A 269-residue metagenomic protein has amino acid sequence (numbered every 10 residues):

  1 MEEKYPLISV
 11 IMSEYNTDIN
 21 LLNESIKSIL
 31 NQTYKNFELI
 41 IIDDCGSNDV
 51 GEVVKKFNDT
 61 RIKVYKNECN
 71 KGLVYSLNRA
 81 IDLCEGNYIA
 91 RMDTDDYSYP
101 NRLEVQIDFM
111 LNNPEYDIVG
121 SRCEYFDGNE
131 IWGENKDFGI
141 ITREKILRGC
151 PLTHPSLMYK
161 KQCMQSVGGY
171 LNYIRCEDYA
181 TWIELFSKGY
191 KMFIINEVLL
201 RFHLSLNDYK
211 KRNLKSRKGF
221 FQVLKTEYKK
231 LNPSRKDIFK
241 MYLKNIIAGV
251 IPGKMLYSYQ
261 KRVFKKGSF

Functional and structural regions predicted by a protein language model:
M1-L30: N-proximal low-complexity "stem/linker" segments adjacent to membrane-targeting elements
V10, F138-S216, F220-V223: Conserved nucleotide-sugar donor-binding catalytic segment
S25, V50, N67-C84, V105: Glycine-rich, basic loop-to-helix element that forms the pyrophosphate-binding segment of sugar-nucleotide handling
D43-E52, C69, D93: A conserved acidic beta->alpha catalytic loop
N48-K56, Y97, N101: Acidic helix N-cap motif at the loop->helix transition within catalytic regions of sugar-transfer enzymes
I89: Short aromatic/hydrophobic "clamp" motif used to bind/position activated sugar donors
D93-Y97, R122: The conserved acidic donor/metal-binding loop of glycosyltransferases
N101-G133: Conserved donor NDP-sugar-binding/catalytic core segment of glycosyltransferases
